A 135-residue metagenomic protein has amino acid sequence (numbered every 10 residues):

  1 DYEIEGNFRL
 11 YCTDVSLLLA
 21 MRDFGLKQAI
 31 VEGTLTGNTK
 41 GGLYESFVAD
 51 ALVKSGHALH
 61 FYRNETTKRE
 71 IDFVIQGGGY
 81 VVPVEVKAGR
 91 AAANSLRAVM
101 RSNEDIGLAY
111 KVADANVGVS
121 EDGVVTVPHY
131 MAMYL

Functional and structural regions predicted by a protein language model:
D1-E70, V74-Q76: Accessory nucleic acid-recognition modules appended to NTPase machines
Y11, H60, V84, Y110-V112 (+1 more regions): Hydrophobic/aromatic beta-strand patches that form the interior of the parallel beta-sheet core in alpha/beta enzyme
T36-G37, P83-K87: Short, glycine/charged-rich beta-strand-loop motifs at protein surfaces that mediate ligand recognition and catalysis
I75-P83: Active-site beta-strand-loop-beta-strand hairpin of nuclease catalytic cores that positions key catalytic residues
A88-V127: Catalytic cores of nucleic-acid endonucleases
V127-L135: C-terminal helix of von Willebrand factor
